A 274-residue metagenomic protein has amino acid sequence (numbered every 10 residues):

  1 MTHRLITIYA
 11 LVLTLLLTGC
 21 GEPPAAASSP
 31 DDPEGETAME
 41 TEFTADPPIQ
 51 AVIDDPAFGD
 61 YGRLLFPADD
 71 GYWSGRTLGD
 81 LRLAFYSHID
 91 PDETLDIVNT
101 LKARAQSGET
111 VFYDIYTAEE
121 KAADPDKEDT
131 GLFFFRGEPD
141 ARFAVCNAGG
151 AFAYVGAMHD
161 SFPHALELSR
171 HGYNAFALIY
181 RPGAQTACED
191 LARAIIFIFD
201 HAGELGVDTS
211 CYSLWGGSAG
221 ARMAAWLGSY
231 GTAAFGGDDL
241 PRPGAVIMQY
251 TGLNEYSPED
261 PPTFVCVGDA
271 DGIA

Functional and structural regions predicted by a protein language model:
L16-G19: C-terminal motif of bacterial Sec signal peptides marking the signal peptidase cleavage site
G21-P23: Bacterial signal peptide processing site
P56-P139, C188, Y230: N-terminal cap/lid segment of alpha/beta-hydrolase-fold proteins
A141-G150: Short beta-strand element of the alpha/beta-hydrolase
A151-A153, A175, F197: Serine-hydrolase catalytic-loop signature spanning alpha/beta hydrolases and amidase-signature enzymes
M158-F176: Short amphipathic alpha-helix adjacent to the substrate-entry channel of hydrolases
E189, R193-D260: Primarily recognizes the serine-hydrolase "nucleophile elbow" in alpha/beta-hydrolase and SGNH/GDSL folds
V265-V267, D271: Short beta-strand/loop motif that positions the catalytic acidic residue of the alpha/beta-hydrolase fold
